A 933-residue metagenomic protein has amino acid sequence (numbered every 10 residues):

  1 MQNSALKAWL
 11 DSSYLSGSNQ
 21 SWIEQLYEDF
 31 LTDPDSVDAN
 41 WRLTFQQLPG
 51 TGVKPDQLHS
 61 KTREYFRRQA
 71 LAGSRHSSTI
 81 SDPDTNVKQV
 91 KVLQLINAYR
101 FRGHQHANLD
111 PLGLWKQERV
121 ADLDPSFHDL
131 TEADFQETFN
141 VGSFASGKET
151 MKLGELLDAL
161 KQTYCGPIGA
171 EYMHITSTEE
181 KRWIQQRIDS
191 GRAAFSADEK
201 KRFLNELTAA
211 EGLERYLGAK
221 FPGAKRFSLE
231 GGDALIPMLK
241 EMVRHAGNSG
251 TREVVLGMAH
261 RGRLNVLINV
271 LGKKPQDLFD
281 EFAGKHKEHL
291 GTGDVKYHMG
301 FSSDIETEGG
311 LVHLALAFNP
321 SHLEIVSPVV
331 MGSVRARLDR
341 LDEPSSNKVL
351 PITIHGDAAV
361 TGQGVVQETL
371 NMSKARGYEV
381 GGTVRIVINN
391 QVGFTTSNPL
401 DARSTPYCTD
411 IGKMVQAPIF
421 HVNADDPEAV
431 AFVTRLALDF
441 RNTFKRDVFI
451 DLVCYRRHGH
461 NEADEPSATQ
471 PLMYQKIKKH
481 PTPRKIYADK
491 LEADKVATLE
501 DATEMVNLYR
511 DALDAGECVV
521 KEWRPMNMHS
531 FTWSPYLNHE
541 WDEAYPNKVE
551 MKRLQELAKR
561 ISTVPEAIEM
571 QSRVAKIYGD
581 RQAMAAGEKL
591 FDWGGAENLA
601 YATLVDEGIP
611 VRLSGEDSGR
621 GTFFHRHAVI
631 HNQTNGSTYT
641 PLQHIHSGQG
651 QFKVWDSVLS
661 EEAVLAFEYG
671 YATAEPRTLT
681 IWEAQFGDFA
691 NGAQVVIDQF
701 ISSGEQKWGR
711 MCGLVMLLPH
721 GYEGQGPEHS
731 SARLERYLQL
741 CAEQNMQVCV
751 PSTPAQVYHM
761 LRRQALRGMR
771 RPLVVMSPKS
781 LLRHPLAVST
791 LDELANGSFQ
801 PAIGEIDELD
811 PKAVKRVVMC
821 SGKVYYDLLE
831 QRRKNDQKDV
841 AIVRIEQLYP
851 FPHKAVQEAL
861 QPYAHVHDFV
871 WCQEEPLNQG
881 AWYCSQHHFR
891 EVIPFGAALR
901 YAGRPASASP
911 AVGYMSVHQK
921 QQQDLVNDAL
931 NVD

Functional and structural regions predicted by a protein language model:
Q2, K7-L48, P55: Subset of Sec-pathway N-terminal targeting signals
Q2-L6, S16, G50, V380-L499 (+4 more regions): Thiamine diphosphate
D11, L48-L235, T251: Extended, charge-enriched "interface" segments that sit outside catalytic cores
Q94-P111, E241-V270, H355-K374, K445 (+5 more regions): Conserved phosphate/anionic-ligand binding catalytic regions in large, soluble enzymes, centered on
Y99-R102, H106-A159, P167, K274 (+5 more regions): Glycine/aspartate-rich loop-and-adjacent alpha/beta segment that forms the canonical ThDP
A194-L213, F279-D342, P641, P751 (+1 more regions): Active-site cores of enzymes that catalyze phosphoryl transfer or operate on phosphate-rich substrates
R252-Q416, F420, F623-E675: Cofactor-binding active-site loop characterized by glycine-rich and histidine/acidic residues
P483-R484, D494, T498-V611: Hard-cation-handling environments
